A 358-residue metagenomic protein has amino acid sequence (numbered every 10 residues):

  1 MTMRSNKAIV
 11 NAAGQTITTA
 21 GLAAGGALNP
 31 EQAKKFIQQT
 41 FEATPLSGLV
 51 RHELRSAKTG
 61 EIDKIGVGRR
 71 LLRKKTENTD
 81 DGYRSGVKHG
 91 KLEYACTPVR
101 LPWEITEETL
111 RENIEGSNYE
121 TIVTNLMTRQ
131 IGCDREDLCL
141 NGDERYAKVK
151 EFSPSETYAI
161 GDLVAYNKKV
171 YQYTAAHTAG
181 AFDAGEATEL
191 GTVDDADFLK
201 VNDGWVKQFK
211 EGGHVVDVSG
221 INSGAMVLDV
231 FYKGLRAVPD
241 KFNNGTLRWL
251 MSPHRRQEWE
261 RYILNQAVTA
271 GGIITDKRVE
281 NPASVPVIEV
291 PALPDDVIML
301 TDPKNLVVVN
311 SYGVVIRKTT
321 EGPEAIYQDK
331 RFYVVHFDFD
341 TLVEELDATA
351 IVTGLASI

Functional and structural regions predicted by a protein language model:
T2-A20, A24-A43, E53, K58 (+4 more regions): Sequence/fold signature of self-assembling virion shell proteins
A20-E104, T124-N125: Assembly/oligomerization interface modules of large self-assembling protein complexes
L46, G132-E144, N244, V268 (+1 more regions): Intrinsically disordered or highly flexible coil/loop and linker segments, enriched in small and charged/polar residues
T79, I122, A181-T188, S219-A225 (+1 more regions): Short, polar loop/linker segments at the starts of domains and inter-domain junctions
E107-E151, S155, A159, T192-A237 (+1 more regions): Alpha-helical scaffold segments that mediate packing/assembly in large oligomeric complexes
K148-A196: Tryptophan-rich substrate-binding surfaces of secreted polymer-degrading and adhesive proteins
Y166-K168, T174-A176, P253-R255, D302-K304 (+1 more regions): Short, flexible beta-strand-to-coil junctions
G245-Q257: Beta-edge loop/turn motif
